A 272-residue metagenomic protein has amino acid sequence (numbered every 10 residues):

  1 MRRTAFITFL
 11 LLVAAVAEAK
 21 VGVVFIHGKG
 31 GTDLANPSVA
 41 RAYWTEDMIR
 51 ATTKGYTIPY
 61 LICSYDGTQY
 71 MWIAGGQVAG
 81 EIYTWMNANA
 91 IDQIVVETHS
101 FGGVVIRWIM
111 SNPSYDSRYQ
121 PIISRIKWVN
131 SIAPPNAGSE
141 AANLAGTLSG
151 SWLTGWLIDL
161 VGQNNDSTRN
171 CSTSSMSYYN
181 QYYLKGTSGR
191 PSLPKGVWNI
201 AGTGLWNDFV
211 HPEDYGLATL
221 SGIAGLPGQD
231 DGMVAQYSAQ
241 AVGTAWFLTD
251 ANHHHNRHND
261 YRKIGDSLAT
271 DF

Functional and structural regions predicted by a protein language model:
M1-T4: Positively charged n-region of N-terminal signal peptides that target proteins for export
L10, L34-V39, W108-I109, E140-L144: Short, solvent-exposed loop/turn and secondary-structure capping segments
L10-E18: Hydrophobic h-region of N-terminal signal peptides that target proteins for export in Gram-negative bacteria
K20-I94: Active-site catalytic motif of lipid deacylating hydrolases and related acyltransferases
V24-G28, H99-S100, A133: The conserved beta1-alpha1 loop
N87-A90, G102, I122, L193: Extracytoplasmic/secreted proteins and extracellular or luminal domains
T98-G102, I106-R107: Gly/Ala-rich beta-loop-alpha elbow adjacent to hydrolase catalytic centers
S111, D116, Q120-F272: Helical cap/lid subdomain of alpha/beta-hydrolase-fold lipid enzymes that gates access to the catalytic pocket
